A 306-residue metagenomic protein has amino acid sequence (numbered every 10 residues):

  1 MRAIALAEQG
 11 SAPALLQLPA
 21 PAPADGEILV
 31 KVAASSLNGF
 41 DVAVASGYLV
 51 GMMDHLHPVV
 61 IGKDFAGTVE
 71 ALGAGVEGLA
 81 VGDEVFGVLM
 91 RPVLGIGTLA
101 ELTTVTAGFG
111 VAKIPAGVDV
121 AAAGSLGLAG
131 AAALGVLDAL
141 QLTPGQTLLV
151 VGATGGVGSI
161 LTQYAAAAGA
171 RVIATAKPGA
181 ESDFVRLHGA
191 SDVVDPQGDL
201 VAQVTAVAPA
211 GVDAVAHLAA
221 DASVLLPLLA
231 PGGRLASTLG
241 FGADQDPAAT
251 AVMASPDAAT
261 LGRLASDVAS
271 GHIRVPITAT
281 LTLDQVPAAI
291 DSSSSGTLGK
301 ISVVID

Functional and structural regions predicted by a protein language model:
M1, L261-D306: C-terminal hydrophobic helical "lid"/dimerization subdomain of Rossmann-like NAD(P)H-dependent oxidoreductases
P19-L37, L49-R91: Glycine-rich beta-strand-centered segment in the early N-terminal region that forms part of a ligand/cofactor-binding
V88-G152: NAD(P)H dinucleotide-binding glycine-rich loop of Rossmann-like/cofactor-binding domains, especially the beta1-alpha1
A123-G198: Mid-domain Rossmann-like dinucleotide-binding core that forms the NAD(H)/NADP(H) cofactor-binding site
D183, H188-A251: Glycine-rich cofactor phosphate-binding loops and adjacent beta1-alpha1 units of small-molecule cofactor enzyme domains
P231-A279: Rossmann-fold dehydrogenase core element
